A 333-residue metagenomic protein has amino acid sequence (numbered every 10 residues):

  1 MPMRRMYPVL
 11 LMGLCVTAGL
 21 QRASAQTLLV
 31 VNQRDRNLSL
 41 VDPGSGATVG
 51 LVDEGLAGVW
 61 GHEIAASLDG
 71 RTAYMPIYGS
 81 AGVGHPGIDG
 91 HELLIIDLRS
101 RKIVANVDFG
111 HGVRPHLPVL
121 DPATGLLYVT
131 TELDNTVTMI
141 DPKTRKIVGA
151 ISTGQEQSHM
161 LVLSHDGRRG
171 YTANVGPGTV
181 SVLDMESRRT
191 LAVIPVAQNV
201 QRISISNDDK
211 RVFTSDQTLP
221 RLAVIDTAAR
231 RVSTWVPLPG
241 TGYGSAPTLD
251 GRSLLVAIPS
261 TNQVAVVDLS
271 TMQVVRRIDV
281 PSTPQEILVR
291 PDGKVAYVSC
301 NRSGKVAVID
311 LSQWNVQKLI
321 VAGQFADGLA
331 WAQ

Functional and structural regions predicted by a protein language model:
M1-L10: Bacterial N-terminal signal peptides that target proteins for export
R5, L14, Q21-Q333: Predominantly soluble domains enriched in secretory-pathway, periplasmic, or organellar proteins
